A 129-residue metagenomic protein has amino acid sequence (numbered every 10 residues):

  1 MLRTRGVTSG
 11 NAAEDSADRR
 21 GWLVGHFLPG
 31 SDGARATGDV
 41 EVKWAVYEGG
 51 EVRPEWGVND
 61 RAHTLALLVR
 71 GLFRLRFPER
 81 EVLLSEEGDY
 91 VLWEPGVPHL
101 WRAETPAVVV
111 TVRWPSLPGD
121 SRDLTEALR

Functional and structural regions predicted by a protein language model:
M1-G49, P54-W56, E126-R129: A short, N-terminal "cap"/entry segment at the start of jelly-roll beta-barrel domains of the cupin/DSBH fold
R3-T4, R102-R129: Double-stranded beta-helix
H26, A34-A36, R53-D60, F77 (+2 more regions): Short histidine-centered beta-strand/loop micro-motifs that create catalytic or ligand/metal-coordination sites
V58-L75: Short, conserved beta-strand element in jelly-roll/cupin
L72, P98, P106-V108: Structural motif
E79-G96: Short acidic-glycine-tyrosine-enriched beta hairpin
